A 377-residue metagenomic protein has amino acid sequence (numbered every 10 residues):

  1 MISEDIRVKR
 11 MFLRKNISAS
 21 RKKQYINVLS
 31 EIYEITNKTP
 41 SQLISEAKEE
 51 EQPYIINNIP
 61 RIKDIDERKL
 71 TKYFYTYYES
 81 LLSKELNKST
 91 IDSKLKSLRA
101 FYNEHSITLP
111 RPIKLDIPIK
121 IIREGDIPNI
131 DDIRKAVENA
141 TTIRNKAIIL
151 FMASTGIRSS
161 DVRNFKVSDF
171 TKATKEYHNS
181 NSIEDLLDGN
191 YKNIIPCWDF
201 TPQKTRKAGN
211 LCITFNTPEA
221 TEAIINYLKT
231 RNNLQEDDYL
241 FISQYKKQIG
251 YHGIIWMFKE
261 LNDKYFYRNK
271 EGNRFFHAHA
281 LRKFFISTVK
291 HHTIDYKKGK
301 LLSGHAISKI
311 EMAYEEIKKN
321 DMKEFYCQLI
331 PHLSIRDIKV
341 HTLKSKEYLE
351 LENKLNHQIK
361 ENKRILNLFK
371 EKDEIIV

Functional and structural regions predicted by a protein language model:
I6-S20, N27-R123, K135: N-terminal core-binding DNA-recognition domain of tyrosine recombinases/integrases
K22, L98, I148-I149, G156 (+2 more regions): Alpha-helix N-cap/helix-start motif at helix boundaries, enriched for small hydrophobics
I119-K135, N190-I195, R206-E219, L234-D237: DNA breakage-rejoining catalytic core of tyrosine-based enzymes
I130-S160: Basic, Lys/Arg- and aromatic-enriched nucleic-acid-binding interface segment
F165-T221: Conserved tyrosine-mediated DNA breakage-rejoining catalytic core shared by Y-recombinases
F215-G272: Active-site/catalytic core of tyrosine-dependent DNA strand-transfer enzymes
L234-E236, I255-L301, H305-S308: Short, basic (Lys/Arg/His-rich) helix/loop patches that form interaction surfaces in the mid-to-C-terminal regions
S303-L343, L349: Catalytic-site neighborhood detector that most strongly recognizes the C-terminal catalytic loop/helix of tyrosine
